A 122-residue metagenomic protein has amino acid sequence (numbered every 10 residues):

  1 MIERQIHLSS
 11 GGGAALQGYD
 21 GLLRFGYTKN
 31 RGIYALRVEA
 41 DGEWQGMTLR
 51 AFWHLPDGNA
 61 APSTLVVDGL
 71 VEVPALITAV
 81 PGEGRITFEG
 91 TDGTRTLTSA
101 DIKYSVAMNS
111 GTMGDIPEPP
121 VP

Functional and structural regions predicted by a protein language model:
M1-G114: N-terminal assembly/attachment segments of tailed bacteriophage virion structural proteins
G114-P122: Compositionally biased low-complexity segments at domain edges in trafficked proteins and select soluble regulators
